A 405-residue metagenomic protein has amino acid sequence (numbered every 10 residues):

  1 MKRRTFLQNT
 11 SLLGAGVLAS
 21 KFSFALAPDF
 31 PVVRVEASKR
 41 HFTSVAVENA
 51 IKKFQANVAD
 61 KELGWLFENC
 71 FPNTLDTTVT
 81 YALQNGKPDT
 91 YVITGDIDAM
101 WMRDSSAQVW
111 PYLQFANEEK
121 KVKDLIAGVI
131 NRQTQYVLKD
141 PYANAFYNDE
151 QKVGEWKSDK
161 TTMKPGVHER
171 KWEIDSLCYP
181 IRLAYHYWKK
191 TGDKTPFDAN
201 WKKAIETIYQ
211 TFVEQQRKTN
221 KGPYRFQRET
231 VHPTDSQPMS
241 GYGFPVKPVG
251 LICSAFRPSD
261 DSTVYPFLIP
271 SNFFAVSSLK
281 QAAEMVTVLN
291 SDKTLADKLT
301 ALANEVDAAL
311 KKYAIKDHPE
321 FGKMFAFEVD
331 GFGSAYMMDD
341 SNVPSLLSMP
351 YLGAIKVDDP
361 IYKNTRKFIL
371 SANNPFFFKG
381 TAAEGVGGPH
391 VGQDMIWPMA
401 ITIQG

Functional and structural regions predicted by a protein language model:
T5-L26: N-terminal export signals
L12, L26-R103: Low-complexity, Ser/Thr/Pro/Gly-enriched N-terminal "stalk/linker" regions
A46-A59, A107-K120, Y179-K194, F273-D292 (+2 more regions): Well-ordered alpha-helical scaffold segments within catalytic/enzyme domains
K61, W65, K120-D124, A199 (+1 more regions): Short, solvent-exposed positions on alpha-helices
C70, R132, Y136, Q281-M285 (+4 more regions): Generic, well-ordered alpha-helical scaffold segments in large soluble proteins
D98-I126, I130-T234: Aromatic-rich carbohydrate-recognition surfaces in CAZymes
M102, V137-Y142, F146-D149, E155 (+4 more regions): Extended ligand-binding clefts on enzyme/binding-domain cores
